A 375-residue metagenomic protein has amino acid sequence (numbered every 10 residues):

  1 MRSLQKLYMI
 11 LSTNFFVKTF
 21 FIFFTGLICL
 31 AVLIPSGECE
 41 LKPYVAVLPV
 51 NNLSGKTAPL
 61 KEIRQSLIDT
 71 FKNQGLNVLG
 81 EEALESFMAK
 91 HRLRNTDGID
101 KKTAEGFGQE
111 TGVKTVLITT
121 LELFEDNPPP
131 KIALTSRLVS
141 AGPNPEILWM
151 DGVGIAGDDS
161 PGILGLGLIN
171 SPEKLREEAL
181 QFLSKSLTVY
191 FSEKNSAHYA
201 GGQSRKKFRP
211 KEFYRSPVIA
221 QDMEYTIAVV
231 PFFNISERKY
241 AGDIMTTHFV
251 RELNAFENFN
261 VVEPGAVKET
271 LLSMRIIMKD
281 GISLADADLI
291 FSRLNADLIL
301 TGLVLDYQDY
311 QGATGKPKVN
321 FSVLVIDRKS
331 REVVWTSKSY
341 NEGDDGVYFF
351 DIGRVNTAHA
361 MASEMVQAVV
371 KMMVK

Functional and structural regions predicted by a protein language model:
M1-V17: N-terminal secretory signal peptides that target proteins for export/translocation
K18-V32: Bacterial N-terminal signal peptides
L30-L41: Bacterial Sec-dependent signal peptides at the C-terminal "C-region" and cleavage site
C39-Y44, K61-Q65, T70-N73, N77 (+10 more regions): C-terminal/domain-edge helix-coil "capping" segments
P43-L53, A83-A89, Y225-I235, T270: Acidic/histidine-rich, surface-exposed loop or edge segments in extracytoplasmic proteins
Y44-P49, N77, V116-T120, K131-L138 (+5 more regions): Soluble periplasmic/extracytoplasmic beta-strand elements of cell-envelope proteins
V50-A58, H91-N95, I169-E173, P231-K239 (+3 more regions): Second-shell loop/turn segments in exported
L79-E122, N127, V262-Q308: Short, solvent-exposed, polar/charged sequence segments at loop or secondary-structure edges
